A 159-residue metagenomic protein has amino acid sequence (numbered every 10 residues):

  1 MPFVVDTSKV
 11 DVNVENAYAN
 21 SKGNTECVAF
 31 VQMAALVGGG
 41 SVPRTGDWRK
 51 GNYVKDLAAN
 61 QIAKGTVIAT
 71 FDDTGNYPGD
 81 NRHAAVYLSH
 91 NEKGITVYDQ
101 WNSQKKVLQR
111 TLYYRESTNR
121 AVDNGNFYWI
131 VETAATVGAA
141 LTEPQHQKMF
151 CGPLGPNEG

Functional and structural regions predicted by a protein language model:
M1-A84, S89-H90: Secreted/periplasmic proteins that engage bacterial cell-wall peptidoglycan
F3-A17, L88-G159: Aromatic- and glycine-rich peptidoglycan recognition patches
